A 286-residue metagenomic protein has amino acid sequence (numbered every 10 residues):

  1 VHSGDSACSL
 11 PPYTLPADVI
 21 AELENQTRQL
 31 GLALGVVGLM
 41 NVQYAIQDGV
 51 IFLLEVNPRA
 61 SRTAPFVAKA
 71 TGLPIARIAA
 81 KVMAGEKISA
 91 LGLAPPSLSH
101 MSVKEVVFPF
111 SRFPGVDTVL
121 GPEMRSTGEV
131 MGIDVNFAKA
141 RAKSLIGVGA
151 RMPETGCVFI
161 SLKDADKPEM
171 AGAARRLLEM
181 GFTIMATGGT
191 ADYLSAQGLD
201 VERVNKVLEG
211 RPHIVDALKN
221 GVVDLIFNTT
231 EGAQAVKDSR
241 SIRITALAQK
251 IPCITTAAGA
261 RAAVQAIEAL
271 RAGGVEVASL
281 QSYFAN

Functional and structural regions predicted by a protein language model:
V1-E154: ATP-dependent carboxylate activation and anion-phosphoryl transfer catalytic cores that bind Mg-ATP to form
R59, K163-A165, T230-Q234: Short glycine-rich anion-binding loops that position phosphate/pyrophosphate groups of nucleotides and phosphorylated
A150-F182: Glycine- and Gly-Pro-enriched alpha-helical subdomains that act as flexible, kink-prone "lid/hinge" or packing modules
F159, G181-L194: Short internal beta-strands
A173-E179, A191, S195, L247: Surface-exposed amphipathic alpha-helices with a cationic face
N205-K206, I214-N286: Peripheral docking tails and interdomain loops at the edges of cofactor- or intermediate-handling domains
